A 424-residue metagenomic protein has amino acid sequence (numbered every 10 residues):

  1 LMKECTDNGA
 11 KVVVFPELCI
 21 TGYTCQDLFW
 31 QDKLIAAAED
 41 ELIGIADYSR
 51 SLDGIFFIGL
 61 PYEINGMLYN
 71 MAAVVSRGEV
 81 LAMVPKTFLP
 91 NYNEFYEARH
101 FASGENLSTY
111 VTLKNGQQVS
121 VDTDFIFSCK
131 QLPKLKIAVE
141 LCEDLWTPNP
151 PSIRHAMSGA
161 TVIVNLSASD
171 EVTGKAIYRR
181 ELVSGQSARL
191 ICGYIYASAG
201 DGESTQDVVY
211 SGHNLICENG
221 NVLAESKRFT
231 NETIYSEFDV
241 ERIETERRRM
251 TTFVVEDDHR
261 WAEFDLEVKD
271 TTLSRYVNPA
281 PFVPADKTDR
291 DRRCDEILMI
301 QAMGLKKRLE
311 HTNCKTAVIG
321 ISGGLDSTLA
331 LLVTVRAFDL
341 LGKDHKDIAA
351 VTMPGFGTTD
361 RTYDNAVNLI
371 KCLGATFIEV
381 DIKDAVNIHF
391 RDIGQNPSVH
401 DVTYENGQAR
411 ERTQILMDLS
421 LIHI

Functional and structural regions predicted by a protein language model:
L1-G320, R336-H345, F377: Enzyme catalytic cores with a strong preference for nitrogen-chemistry domains
E41, D289-R293, G357-T358, T403-G407: Short, contiguous acidic/charged loop-to-helix segments that flank catalytic cores in large enzymes
V164, A317-I321, L325-V367: ATP-dependent adenylation/pyrophosphate-handling site
T233-Y235, F264-P281, K343, D347-T403 (+1 more regions): A conserved beta-strand->alpha-helix junction
I422-I424: Conserved small/polar residues in nucleotide/adenosyl-binding loops
